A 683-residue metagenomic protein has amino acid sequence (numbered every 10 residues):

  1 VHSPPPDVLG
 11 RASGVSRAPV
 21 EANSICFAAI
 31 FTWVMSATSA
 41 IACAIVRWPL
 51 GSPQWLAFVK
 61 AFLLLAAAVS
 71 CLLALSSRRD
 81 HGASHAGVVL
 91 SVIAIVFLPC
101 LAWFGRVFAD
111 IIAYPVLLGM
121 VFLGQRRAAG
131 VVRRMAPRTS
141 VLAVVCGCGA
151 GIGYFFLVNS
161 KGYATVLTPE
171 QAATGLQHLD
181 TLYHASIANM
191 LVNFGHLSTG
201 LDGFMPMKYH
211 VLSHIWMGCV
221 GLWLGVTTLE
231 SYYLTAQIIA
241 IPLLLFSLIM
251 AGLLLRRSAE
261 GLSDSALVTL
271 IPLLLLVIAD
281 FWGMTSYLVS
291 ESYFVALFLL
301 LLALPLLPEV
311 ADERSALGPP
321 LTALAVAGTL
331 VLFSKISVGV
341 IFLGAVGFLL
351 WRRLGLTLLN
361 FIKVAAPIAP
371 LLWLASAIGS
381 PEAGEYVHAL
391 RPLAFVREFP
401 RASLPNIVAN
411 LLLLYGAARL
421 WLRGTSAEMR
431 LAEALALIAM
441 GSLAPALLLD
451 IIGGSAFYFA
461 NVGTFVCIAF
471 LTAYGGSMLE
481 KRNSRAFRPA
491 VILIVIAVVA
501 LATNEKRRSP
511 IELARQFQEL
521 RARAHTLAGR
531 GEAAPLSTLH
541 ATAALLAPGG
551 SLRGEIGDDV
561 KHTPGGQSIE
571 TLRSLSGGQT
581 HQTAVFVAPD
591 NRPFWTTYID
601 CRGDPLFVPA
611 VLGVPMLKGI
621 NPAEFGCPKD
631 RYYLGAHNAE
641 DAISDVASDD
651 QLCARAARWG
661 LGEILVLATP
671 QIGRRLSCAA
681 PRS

Functional and structural regions predicted by a protein language model:
V1-V141, A150, I438, G476 (+2 more regions): Membrane-embedded, hydrophobic transmembrane alpha-helices
E21, A83-L90, P308-T329, K363-V364: Short hydrophobic alpha-helices at membrane interfaces in multi-pass membrane enzymes
N23, F27, T32-V59, Y163-P169 (+10 more regions): Transmembrane catalytic cores of multi-pass membrane glycosyltransferases and polysaccharide-assembly enzymes
I95-W103, P320-S334, F342-G347: Membrane-interface alpha helices of multi-pass inner-membrane proteins
I112, I241, E291-A296, V340-I341 (+1 more regions): Hydrophobic/aromatic-rich transmembrane helices and adjacent perimembrane loops
G151-L299, L536, H540, A544-A547 (+1 more regions): Active-site lumenal/periplasmic loops and adjacent helix-entry segments of GT-C-fold, multi-pass membrane
L267, T322-L324, L359-L371, M478-R515: Signature aromatic-anchored transmembrane alpha helix within multi-pass, membrane-resident enzymes that catalyze glycan
N483-S484, A497-S683: Extracytoplasmic
